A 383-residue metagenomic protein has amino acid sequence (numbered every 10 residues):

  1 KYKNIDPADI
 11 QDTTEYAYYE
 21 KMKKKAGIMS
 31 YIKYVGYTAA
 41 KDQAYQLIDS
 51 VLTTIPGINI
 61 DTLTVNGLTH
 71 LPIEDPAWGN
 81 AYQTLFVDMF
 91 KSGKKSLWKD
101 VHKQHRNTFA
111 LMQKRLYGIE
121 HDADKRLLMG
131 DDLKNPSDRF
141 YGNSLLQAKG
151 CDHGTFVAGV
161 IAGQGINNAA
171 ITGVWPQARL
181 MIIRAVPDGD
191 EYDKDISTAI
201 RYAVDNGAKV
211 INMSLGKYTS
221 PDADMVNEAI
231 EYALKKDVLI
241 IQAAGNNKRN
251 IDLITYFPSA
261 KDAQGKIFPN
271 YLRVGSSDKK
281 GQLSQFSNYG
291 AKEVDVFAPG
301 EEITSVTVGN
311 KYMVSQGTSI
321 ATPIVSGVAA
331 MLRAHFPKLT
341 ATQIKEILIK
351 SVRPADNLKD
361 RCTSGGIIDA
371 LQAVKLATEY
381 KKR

Functional and structural regions predicted by a protein language model:
Y2-L97, V101, P136-S220, H335 (+1 more regions): Subtilisin-like peptidase catalytic core
K149-A158, G245-N247, Y312-V325: Gly/Ser-rich catalytic serine loop of serine hydrolases
N167, V186-D190, G216-S220, N246-N250 (+4 more regions): Solvent-exposed loop/turn segments at secondary-structure junctions within structured extracellular/periplasmic domains
P176-M181, D205-I211, K235-I240, I267-L272 (+1 more regions): Loop/turn elements at helix/coil->beta-strand transitions in domains of secreted/extracellular proteins
R184, N212-G216, A243-A244, G275 (+1 more regions): A cross-family glycoside hydrolase active-site/sugar-binding cleft signature
V204-L215, D224, P269-R273, A334-R383: C-terminal subdomain of the subtilisin-like protease fold in secreted/lumenal serine endopeptidases
P221-I240, Y256-Q264, N270: Catalytic-core regions built around general acid/base machinery
V238, S259-A334, K338, T342: Extracellular S/T/G-rich loop segment that most often corresponds to the catalytic His/Ser-adjacent loop
